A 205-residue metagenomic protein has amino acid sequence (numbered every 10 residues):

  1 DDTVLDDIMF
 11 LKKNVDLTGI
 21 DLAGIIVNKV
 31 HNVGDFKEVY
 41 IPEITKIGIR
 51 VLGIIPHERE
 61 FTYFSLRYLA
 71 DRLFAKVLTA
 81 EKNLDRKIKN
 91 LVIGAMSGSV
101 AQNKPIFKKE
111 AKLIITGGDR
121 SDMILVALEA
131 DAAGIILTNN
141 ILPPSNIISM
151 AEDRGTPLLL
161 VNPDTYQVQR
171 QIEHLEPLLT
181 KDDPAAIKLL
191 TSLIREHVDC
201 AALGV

Functional and structural regions predicted by a protein language model:
D1-G53, D119-K181: Conserved catalytic-core segment of NTP-binding enzymes
Y40, I49-G117, I172-V205: Non-catalytic interface/targeting segments
